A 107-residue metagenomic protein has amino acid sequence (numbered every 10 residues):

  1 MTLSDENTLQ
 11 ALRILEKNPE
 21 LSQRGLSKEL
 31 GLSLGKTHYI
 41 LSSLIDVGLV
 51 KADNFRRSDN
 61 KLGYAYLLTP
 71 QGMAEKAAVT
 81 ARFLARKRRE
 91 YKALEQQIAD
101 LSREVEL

Functional and structural regions predicted by a protein language model:
M1-T8, S22, D53-A77: Short, cationic-aromatic polyanion-contact patches
L9-R13: Pre-recognition alpha-helix immediately N-terminal to the DNA-recognition helix within helix-turn-helix or winged-helix
R24, G35: Key DNA-contact positions within bacterial/archaeal DNA-binding proteins
K28, I45: Alpha-helical residues within the helix-turn-helix
A74-L107: Amphipathic alpha-helical dimerization/coiled-coil segments that flank or bridge DNA-binding/regulatory modules
